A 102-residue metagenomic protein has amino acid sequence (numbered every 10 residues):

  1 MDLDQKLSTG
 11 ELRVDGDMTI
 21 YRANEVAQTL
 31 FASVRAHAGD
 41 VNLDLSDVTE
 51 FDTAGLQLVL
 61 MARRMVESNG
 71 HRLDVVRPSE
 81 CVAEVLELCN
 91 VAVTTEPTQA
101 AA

Functional and structural regions predicted by a protein language model:
M1-F51, L60-A102: STAS-like cytosolic regulatory interaction modules
